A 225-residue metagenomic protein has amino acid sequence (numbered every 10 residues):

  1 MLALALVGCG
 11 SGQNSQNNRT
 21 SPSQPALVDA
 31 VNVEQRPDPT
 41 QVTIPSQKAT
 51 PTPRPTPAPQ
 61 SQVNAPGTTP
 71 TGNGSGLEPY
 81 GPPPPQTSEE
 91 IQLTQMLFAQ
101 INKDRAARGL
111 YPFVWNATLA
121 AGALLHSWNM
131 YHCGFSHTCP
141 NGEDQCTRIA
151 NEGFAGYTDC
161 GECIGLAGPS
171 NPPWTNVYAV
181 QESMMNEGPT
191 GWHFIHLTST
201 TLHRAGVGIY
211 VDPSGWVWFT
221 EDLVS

Functional and structural regions predicted by a protein language model:
M1-L2: Sec-dependent N-terminal signal peptides
A5-G8: C-terminal motif of bacterial Sec signal peptides marking the signal peptidase cleavage site
G10-Q13: Bacterial signal peptide processing site
N18-T71, L77-P85: Ser/Thr-rich, Proline-interspersed low-complexity disordered segments
P25, T69, Q100, H137-P140 (+1 more regions): Short linear motifs centered on Gly/Pro in flexible linkers and helix caps
P70-G76, A117-T118, E152-G153, I164-G165: Short hydrophobic/aromatic-rich motifs at helix boundaries and adjacent loops
P82-E152, F194, T200-A205, S214: Short, well-ordered surface patches within globular domains
Q145-S225: A well-ordered secondary-structure block
